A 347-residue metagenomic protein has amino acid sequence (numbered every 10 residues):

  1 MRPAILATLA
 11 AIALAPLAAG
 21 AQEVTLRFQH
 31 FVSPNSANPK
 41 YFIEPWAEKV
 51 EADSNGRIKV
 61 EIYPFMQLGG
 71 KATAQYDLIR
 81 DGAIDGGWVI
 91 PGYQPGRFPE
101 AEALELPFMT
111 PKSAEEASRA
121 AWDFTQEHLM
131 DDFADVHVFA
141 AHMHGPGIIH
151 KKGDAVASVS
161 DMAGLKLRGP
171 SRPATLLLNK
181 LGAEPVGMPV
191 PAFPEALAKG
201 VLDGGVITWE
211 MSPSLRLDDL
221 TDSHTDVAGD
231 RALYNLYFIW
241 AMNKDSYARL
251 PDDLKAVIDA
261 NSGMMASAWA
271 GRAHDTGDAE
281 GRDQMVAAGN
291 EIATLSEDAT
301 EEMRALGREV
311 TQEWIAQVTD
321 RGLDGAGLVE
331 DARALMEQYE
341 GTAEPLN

Functional and structural regions predicted by a protein language model:
M1, A21-Q22: Absolute protein N-terminus
M1-A7: Bacterial N-terminal signal peptides that target proteins for export
L14-A21: Sec/Tat signal peptide C-region and signal peptidase I cleavage site
Q22-E115, D131-N347: N-terminal secretory/targeting leader peptides
S118-A134: Hinge/lid segment of periplasmic solute-binding proteins
